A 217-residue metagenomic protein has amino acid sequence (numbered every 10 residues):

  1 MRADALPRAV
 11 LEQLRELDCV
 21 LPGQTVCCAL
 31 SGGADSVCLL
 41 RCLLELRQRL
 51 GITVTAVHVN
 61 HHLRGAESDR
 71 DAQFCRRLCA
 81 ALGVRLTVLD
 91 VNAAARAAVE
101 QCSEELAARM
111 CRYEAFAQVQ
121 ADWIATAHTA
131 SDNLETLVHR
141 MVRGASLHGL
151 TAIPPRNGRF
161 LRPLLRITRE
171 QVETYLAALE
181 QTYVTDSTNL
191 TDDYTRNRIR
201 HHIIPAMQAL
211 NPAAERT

Functional and structural regions predicted by a protein language model:
M1-H202: Core alpha/beta nucleotide-donor-binding catalytic domains of modification enzymes
Y194-T217: ATP/NTP-dependent adenylation/nucleotidyl-transfer catalytic domains that generate, transfer, or process NMP-activated
